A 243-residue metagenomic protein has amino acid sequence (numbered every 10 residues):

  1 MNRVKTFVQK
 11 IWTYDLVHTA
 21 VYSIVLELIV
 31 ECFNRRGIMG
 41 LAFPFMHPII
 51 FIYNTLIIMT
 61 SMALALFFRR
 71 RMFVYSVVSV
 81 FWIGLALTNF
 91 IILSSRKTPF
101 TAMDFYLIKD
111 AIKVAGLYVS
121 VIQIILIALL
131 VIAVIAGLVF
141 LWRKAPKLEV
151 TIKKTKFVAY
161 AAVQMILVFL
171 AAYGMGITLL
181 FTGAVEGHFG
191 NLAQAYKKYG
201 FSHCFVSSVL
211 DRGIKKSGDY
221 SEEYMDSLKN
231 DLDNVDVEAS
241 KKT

Functional and structural regions predicted by a protein language model:
N2-Y196: Transmembrane and membrane-interface helices of multi-pass, inner-membrane envelope-modifying transferases
L179-T243: Soluble catalytic regions of membrane-associated enzymes that act on cell-envelope and secretory-pathway components
